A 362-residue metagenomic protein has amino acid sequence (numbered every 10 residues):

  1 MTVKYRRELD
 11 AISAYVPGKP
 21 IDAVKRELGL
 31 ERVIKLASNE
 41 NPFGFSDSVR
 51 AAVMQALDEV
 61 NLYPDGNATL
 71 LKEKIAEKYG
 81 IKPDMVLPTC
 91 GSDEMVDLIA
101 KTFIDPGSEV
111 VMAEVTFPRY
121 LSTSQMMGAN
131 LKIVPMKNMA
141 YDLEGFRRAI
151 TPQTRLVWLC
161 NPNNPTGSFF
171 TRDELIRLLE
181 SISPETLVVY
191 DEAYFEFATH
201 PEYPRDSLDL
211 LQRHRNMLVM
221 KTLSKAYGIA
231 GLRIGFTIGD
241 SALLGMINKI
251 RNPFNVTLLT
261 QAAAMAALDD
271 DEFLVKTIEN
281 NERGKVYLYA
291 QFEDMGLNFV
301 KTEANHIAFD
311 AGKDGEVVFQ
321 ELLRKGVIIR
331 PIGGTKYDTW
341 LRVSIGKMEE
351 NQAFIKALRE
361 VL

Functional and structural regions predicted by a protein language model:
T2-D93, L98: N-terminal small-domain helix-loop-helix segment of the aminotransferase-like
R32, K82-V86, P106-E109, Q153 (+4 more regions): Short acidic capping loops at alpha-helix termini that bridge into adjacent secondary structure
N67, N216-V300: PLP-dependent aminotransferase class I/II
T102-L159: PLP-dependent aminotransferase-like
Q125, L143-Q153, P165-V188, E192-S224: Active-site pre-lysine segment of PLP-dependent enzymes
E282, Q291-K325: Conserved PLP-binding catalytic core of the aspartate aminotransferase-like
E321-K325, I329-R330, G334-L362: PLP-dependent enzyme catalytic core of the Aspartate aminotransferase-like
